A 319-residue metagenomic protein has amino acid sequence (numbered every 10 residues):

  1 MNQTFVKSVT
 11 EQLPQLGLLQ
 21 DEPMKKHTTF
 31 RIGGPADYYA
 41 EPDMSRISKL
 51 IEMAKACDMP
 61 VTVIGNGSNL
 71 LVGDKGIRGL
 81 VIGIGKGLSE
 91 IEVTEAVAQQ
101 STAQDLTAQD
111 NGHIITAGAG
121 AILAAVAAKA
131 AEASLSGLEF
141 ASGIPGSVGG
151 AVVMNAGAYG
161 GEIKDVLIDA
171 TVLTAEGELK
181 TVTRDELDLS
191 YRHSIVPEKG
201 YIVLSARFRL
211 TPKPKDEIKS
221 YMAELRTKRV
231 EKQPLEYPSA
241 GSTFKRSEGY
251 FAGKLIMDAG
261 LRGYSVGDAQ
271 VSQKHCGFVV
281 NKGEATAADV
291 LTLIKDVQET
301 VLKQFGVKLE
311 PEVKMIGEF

Functional and structural regions predicted by a protein language model:
N2-V148: Anion-binding (especially nucleotide phosphate/pyrophosphate-binding) glycine-rich loop and adjoining beta-alpha core
T10, I47-A54, A127, L167 (+4 more regions): A generic alpha-helix structural signal
L19-Q20, K26, I32, L173-T292 (+2 more regions): Phosphate/pyrophosphate- and phosphate-bearing ligand-binding catalytic cores of soluble enzymes
G33-G34, G65-G67, G76-G79, G118-G120 (+11 more regions): Glycine-centered flexibility sites
G33-G34, Y39-S45, L71-E90, V152-R184 (+1 more regions): Structural signature of FAD isoalloxazine-binding scaffolds in flavoprotein oxidoreductases
N66, M154-A156, D185-Y191: Short acidic (Asp/Glu) patches
L123, A127, A141, P145 (+4 more regions): Hydrophobic, well-ordered secondary-structure segments
A130, V148, V152-A156, T171-T174 (+2 more regions): Short, well-ordered alpha-helical segments in soluble proteins
